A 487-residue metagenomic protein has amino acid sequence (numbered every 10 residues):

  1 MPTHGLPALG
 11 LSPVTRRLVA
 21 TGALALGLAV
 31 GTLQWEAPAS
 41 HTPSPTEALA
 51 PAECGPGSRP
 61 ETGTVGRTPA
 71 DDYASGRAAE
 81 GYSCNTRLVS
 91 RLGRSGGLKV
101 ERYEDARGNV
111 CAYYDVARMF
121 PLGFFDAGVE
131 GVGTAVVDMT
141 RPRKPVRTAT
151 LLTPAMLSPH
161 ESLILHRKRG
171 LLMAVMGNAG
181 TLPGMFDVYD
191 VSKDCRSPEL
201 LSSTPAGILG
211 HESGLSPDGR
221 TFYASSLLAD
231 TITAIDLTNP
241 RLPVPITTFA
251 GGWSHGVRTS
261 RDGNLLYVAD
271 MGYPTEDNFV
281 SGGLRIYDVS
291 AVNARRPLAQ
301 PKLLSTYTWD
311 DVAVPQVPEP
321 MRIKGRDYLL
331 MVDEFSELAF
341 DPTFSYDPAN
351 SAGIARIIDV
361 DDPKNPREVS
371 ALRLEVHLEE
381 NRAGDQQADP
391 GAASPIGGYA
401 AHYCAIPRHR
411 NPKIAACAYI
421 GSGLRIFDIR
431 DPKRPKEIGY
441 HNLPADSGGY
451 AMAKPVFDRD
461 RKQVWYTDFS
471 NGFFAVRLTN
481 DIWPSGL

Functional and structural regions predicted by a protein language model:
M1-G5, R102-E104: Short linear, low-complexity motifs centered on an aromatic residue
T3-A39: Secretory targeting and sorting signals
G22, L28, H41-L487: Feature marking well-ordered beta-strand scaffolds used for ligand recognition
